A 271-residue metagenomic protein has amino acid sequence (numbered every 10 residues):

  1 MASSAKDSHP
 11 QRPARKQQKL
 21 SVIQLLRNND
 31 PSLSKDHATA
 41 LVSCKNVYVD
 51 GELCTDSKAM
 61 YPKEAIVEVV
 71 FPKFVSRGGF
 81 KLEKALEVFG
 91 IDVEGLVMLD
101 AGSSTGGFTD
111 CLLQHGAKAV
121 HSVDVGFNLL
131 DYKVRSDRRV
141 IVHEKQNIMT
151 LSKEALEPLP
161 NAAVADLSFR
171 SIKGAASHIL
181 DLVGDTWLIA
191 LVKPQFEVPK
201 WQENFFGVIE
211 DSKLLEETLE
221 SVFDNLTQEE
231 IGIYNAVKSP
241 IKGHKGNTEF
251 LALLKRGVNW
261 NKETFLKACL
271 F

Functional and structural regions predicted by a protein language model:
A2, K6-K63: A basic, amphipathic helix-loop patch mediating RNA/tRNA/ribosome contacts
E87-E94, L156-E157: Glycine-rich helix-loop-beta junction characteristic of Rossmann-like nucleotide cofactor-binding loops
E94-S104: Conserved class I S-adenosyl-L-methionine
T105-G116: Conserved SAM-binding loop of SAM-dependent methyltransferases across substrates and taxa, primarily the Class I
H121-G174: S-adenosyl-L-methionine
K173-I189: A short glycine-rich, Lys/Arg-flanked "PGG" loop and its adjoining helix->strand segment in the class I
P194-D211: Short, glycine-/aromatic-enriched active-site segment of Class I SAM-dependent methyltransferases
T248, R256-F271: Flexible, glycine-/basic-rich loop-and-beta segments that form/coincide with the SAM-dependent methyltransferase
